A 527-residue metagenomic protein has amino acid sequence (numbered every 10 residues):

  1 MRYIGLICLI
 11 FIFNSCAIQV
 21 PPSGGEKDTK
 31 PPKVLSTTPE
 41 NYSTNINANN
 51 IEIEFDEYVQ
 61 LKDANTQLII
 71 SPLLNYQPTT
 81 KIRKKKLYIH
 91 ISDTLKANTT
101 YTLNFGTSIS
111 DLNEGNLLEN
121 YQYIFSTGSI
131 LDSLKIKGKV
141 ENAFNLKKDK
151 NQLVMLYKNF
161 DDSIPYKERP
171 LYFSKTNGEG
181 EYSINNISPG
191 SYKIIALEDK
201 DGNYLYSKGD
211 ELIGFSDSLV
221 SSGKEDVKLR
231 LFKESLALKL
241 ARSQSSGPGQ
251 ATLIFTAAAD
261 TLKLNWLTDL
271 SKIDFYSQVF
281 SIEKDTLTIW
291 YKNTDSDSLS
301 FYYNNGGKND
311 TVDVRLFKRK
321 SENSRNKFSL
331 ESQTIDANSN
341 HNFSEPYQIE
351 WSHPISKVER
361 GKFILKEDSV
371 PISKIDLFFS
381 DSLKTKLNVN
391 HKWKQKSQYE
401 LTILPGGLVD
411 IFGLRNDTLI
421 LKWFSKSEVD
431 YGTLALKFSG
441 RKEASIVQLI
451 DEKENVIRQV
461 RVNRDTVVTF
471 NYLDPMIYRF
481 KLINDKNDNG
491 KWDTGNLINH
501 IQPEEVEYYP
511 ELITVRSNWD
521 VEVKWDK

Functional and structural regions predicted by a protein language model:
M1-P32, V523-K527: Bacterial Sec-dependent N-terminal signal peptides
C16-I195, G209-F215, L236-Y431, Q448-Y472 (+1 more regions): Acidic, low-complexity Ser/Thr/Gly/Pro-rich repeat segments typical of extracellular/periplasmic and surface-exposed
A196-E198, Y303, L482-N484: Conserved structural position at the C-terminal beta-strand of extracellular beta-sandwich adhesion modules
D199-K208, D485-T494: Acidic, glycine-anchored loop motifs typical of Ca2+
S216-K224, Q502-P510: Short, composition-biased linear "edge" segments at structural boundaries
S222-V227, N518: Extracellular interaction modules
K228-E234: Long, low-complexity intrinsically disordered regulatory regions
E505-Y509, I513-V523: Phox homology (PX) phosphoinositide-binding domain
